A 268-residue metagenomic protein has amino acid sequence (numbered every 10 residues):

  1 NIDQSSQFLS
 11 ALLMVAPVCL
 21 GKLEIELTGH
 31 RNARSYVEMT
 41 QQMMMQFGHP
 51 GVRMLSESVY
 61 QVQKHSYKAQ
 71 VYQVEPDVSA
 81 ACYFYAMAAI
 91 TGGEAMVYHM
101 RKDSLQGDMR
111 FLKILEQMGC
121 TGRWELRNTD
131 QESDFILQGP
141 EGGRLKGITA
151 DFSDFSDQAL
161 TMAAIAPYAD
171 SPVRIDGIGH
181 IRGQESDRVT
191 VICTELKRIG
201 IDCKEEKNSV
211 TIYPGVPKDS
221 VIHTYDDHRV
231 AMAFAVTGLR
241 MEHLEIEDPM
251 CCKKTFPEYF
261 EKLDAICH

Functional and structural regions predicted by a protein language model:
N1-H268: Short, structured segments at the rim of ligand-binding sites
